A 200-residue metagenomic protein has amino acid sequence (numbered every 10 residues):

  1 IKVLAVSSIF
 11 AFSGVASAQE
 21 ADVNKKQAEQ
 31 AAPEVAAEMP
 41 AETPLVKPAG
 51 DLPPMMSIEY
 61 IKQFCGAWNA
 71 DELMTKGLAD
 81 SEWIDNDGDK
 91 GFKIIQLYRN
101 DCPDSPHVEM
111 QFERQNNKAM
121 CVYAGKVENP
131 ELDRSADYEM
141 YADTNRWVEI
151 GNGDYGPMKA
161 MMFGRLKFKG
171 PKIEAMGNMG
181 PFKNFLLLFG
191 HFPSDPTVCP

Functional and structural regions predicted by a protein language model:
K2-S13: Bacterial N-terminal signal peptides
G14-A18: Sec/Tat signal peptide C-region and signal peptidase I cleavage site
Q19-P200: Feature captures hydrophobic
